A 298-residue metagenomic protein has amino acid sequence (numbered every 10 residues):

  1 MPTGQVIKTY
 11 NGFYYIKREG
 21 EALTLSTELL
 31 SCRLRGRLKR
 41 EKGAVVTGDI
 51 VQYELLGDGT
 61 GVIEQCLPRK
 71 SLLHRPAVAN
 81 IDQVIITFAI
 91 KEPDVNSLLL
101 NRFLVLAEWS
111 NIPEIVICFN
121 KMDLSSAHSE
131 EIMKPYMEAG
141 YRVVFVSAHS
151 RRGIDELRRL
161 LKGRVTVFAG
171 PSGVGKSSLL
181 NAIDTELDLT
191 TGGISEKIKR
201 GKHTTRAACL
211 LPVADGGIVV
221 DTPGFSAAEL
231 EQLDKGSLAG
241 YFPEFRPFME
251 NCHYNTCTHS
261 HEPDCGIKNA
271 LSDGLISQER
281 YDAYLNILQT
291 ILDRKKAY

Functional and structural regions predicted by a protein language model:
M1-Y10: Structural detector for short beta-strands of small beta-barrel domains
G12, G36, E41-G57, L67-A77 (+7 more regions): Helix-rich effector regions associated with P-loop NTPase G domains
Y14-G20, C32, Y53, I63: SH3/SH3-like beta-barrel fold
L23-R35: A short macromolecule-binding patch
D58-C66, D94-N96: Short, Lys/Arg- and Gly-enriched loop/turn segments at beta-strand edges
K91-G140: Phosphate-binding glycine-rich loops and their immediate beta-loop-alpha structural context
D123-V174: Canonical P-loop GTPase G-domain recognition
